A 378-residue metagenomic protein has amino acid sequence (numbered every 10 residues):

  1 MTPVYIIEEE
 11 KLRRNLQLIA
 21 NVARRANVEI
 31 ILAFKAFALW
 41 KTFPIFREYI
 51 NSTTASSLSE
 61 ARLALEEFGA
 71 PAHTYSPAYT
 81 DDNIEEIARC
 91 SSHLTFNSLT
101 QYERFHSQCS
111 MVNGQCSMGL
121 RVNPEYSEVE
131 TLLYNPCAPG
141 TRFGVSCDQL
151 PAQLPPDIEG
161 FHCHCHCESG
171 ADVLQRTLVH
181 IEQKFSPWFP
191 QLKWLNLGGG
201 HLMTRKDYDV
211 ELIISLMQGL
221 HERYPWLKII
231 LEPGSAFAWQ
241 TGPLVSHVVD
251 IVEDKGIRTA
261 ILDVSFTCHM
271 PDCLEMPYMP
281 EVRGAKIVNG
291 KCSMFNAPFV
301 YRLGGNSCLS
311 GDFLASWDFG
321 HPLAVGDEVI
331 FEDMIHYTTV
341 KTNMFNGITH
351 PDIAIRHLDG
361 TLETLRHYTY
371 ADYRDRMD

Functional and structural regions predicted by a protein language model:
M1-F68, S265, F319-E332, H336-T338: N-terminal capping/small domains of soluble enzymes
V28-W194, Y208, L216-G219: Active-site-proximal beta-alpha core segment in soluble small-molecule metabolic enzymes
T95, G119-R121, H162, N196 (+5 more regions): Structured core elements
Y126-E128, C167, M203, F237 (+1 more regions): Feature marks short, surface-exposed loop/turn motifs that line or immediately flank catalytic pockets and channel
H164-H166, L195-T204, P233-A236: Glycine-rich beta-strand-to-loop/alpha-helix junction loops that act as flexible
G170-R176, T204-I213, Q240-D250, S316-F319: Short glycine/threonine-rich loop-to-helix capping motif typified by GTGT followed within a few residues by an Asp-Pro
P233-D378: Charged (often Lys/Glu-rich) extended helix/loop segments that serve as interaction or gating elements
